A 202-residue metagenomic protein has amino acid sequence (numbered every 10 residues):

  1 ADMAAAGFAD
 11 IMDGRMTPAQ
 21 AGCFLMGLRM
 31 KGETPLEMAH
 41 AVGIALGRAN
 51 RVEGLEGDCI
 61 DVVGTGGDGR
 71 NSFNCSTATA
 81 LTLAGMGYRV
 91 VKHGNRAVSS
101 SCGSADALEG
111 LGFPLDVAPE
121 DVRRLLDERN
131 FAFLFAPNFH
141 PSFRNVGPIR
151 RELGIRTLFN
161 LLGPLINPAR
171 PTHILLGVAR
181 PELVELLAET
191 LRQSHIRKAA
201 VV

Functional and structural regions predicted by a protein language model:
A1-N71, M86: Acidic, glycine/proline-rich low-complexity segments that act as flexible tails and inter-domain linkers
D2-A5, R15-G22, G32-A39, F73 (+8 more regions): Electropositive phosphate-/nucleotide-binding environments in soluble metabolic enzymes
Q20-A21, V91-H93, V201: Short beta-strand segments at enzyme active-site cores
L28, L83, L191: Hydrophobic pocket-lining residues that define ligand/cofactor binding sites across diverse proteins
R29, N95-R96, P171-L175: Conserved short-loop catalytic and cofactor-binding motifs
G43, G47-V52, S72, G87 (+2 more regions): Glycine-rich anion-binding loops and their surrounding alpha/beta cores
L55-V63, V91-A97, F159-L162: Core alpha/beta catalytic barrel or barrel-like domain that forms the active/cofactor pocket in diverse metabolic
G64, D68-L125: A generic, well-ordered mixed alpha/beta core segment in the N-terminal half of proteins
